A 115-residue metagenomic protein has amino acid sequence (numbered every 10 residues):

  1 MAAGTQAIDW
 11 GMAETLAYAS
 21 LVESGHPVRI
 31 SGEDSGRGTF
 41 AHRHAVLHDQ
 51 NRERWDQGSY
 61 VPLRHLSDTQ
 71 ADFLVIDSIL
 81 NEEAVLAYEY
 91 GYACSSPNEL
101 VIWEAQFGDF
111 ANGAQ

Functional and structural regions predicted by a protein language model:
M1-Q115: Flexible, glycine-rich loop/tail regions that form catalytic "lids" or insertion modules at the edges of active sites
